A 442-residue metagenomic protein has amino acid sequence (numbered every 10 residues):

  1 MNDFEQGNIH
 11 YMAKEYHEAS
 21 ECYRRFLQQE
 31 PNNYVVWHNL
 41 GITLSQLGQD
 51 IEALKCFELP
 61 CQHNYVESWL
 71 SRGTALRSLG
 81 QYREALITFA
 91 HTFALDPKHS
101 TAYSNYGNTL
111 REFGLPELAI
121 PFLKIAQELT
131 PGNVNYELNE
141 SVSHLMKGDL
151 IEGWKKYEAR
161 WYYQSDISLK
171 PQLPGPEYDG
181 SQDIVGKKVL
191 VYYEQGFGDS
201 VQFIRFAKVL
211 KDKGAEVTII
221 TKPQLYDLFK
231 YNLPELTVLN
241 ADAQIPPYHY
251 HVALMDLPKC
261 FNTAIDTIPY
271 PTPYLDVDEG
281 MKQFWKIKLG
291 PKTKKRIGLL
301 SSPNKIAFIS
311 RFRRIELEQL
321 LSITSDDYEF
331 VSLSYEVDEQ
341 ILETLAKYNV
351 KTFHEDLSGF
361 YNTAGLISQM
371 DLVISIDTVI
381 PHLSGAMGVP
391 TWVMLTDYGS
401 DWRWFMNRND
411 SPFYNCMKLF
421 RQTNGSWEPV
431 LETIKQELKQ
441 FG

Functional and structural regions predicted by a protein language model:
M1-L372, D377-G442: Alpha-helical solenoid repeat scaffolds of the TPR/TPR-like class and their adjacent stem/linker regions that mediate
